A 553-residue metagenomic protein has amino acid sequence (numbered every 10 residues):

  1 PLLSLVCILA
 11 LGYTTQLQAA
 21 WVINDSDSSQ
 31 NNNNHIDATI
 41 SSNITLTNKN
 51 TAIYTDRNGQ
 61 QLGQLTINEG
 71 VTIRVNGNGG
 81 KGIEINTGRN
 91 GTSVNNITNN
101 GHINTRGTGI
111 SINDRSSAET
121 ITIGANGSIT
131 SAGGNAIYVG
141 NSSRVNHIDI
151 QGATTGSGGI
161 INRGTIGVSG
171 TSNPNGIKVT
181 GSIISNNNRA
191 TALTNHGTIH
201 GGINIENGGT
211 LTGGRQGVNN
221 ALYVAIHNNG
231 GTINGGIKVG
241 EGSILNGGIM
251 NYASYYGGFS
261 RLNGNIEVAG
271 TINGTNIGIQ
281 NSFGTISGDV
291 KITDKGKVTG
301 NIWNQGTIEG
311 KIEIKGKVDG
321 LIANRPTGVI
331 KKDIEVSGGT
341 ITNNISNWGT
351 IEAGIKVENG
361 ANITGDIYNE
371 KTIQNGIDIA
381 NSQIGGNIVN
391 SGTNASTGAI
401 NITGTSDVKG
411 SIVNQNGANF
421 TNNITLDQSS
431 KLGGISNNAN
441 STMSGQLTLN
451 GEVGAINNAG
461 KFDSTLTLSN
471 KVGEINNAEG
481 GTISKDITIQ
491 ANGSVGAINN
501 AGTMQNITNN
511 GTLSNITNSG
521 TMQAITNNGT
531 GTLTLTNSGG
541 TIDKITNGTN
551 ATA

Functional and structural regions predicted by a protein language model:
P1-Q18: Gram-negative bacterial Sec-dependent N-terminal signal peptides
A19-N24: Cleaved targeting-peptide boundary
N31-N33, Q60: Extracytoplasmic low-complexity repetitive segments enriched in small/polar residues
I36-K49, G63-G79, G91-G107, E119-V224 (+22 more regions): Beta-strand-rich solenoid/repeat architectures in extracellular/passenger domains of polysaccharide-targeting enzymes
A52, G82: Extracytoplasmic Gram-positive cell-surface binding/anchoring modules and repeats
